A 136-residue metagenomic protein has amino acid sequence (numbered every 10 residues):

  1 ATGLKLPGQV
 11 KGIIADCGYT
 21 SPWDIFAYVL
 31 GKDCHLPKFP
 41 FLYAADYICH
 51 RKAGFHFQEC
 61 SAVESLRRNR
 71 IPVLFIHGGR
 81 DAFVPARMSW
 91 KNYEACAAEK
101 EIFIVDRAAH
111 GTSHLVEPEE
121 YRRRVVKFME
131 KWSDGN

Functional and structural regions predicted by a protein language model:
T2-F55, E64: Hydrolase active-site cap/lid region
I13, I102-F103: Hydrophobic/aromatic anchor residues within beta-strands of the central parallel beta-sheet of Rossmann-like
Q58, A82-M88, S113: Conserved alpha/beta-hydrolase "acid-adjacent" motif
A62, I71, P85-E94: Short alpha-helix in the alpha/beta-hydrolase fold that links the catalytic acid
R68-R70, F75-H77, D81: Short beta-strand/loop motif that positions the catalytic acidic residue of the alpha/beta-hydrolase fold
F103-A109: Short glycine-rich catalytic loops that host catalytic nucleophiles or stabilize transition states across multiple
A108, L115-N136: Catalytic active-site module of serine/aspartate enzymes centered on a nucleophile-bearing elbow/loop
